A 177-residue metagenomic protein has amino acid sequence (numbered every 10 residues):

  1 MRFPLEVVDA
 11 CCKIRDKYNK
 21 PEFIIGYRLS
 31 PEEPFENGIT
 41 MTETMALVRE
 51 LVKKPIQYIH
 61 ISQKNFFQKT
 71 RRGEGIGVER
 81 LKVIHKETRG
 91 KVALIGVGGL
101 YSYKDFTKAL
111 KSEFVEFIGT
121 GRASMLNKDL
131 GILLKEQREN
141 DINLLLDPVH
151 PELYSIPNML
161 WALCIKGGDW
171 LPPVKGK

Functional and structural regions predicted by a protein language model:
M1-K177: Flavin-dependent oxidoreductase catalytic cores
